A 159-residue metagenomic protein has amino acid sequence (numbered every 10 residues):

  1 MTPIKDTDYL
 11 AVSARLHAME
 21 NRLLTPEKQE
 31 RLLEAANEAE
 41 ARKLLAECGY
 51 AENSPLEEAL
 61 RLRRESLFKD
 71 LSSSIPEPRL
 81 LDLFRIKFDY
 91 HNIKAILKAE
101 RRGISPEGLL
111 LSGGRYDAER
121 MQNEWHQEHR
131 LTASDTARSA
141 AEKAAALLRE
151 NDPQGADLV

Functional and structural regions predicted by a protein language model:
M1-V159: N-terminal domain-start signal
